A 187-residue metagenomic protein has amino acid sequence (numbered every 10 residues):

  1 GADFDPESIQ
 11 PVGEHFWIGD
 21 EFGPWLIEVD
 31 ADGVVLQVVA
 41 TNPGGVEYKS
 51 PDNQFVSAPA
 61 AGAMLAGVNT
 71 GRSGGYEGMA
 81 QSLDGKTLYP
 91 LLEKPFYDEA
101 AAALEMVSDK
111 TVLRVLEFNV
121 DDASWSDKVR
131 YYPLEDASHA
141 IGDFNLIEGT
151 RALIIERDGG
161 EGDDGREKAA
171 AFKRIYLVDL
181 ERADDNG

Functional and structural regions predicted by a protein language model:
G1-G187: Sequence/structural signature of beta-propeller domains
